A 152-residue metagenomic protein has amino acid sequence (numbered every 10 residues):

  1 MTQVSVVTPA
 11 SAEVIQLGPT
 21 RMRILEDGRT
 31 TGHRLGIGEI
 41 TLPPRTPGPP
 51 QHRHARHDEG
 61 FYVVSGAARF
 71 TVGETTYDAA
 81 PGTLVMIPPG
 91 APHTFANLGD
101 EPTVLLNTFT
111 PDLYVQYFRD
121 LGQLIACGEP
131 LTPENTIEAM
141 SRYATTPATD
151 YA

Functional and structural regions predicted by a protein language model:
M1-I15: Hydrophobic ligand-binding cavity/cleft-lining segments
T8, E74-P92: Short acidic-glycine-tyrosine-enriched beta hairpin
E13-Q51, H57-D58: A short glycine-rich, His/Asp/Glu-containing loop-to-beta-strand
R21, G60, A67-R69, T76 (+2 more regions): Structural motif
E39-P43, R53-V72, T108: Short, conserved beta-strand element in jelly-roll/cupin
P49-Q51, V72-Y77: Short beta-strand segments
R69, P89-V115: Ligand-binding loop in jelly-roll beta-barrel domains
R119-A152: Acidic/histidine-enriched, glycine/proline-rich intrinsically disordered or flexible terminal extensions
